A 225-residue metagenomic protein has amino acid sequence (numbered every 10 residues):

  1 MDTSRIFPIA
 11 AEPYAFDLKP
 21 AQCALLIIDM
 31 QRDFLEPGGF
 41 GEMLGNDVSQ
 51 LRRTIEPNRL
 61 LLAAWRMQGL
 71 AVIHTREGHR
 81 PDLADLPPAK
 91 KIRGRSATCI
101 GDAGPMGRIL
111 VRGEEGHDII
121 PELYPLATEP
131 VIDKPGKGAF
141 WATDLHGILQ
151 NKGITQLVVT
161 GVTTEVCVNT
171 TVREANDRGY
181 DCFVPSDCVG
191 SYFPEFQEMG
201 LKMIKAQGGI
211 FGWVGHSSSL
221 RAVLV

Functional and structural regions predicted by a protein language model:
M1-A24, D33-F34, L51, L60-Q68 (+1 more regions): Active-site-adjacent betaalpha module
L25, H74-R76: Glycine-rich, aromatic-flanked loop segments that form ligand/cofactor-binding clefts across common enzyme folds
I28-D29: N-terminal nucleotide-binding beta1-loop-alpha1 segment
P37: A short, glycine/acidic-enriched catalytic loop
F40-Q50: Short glycine-enriched, charge-decorated loop/helix-capping segments at active-site entrances that position
R80-A84: Short catalytic/ligand-binding loop motif for oxyanion handling, primarily in non-cytosolic enzymes, centered on
